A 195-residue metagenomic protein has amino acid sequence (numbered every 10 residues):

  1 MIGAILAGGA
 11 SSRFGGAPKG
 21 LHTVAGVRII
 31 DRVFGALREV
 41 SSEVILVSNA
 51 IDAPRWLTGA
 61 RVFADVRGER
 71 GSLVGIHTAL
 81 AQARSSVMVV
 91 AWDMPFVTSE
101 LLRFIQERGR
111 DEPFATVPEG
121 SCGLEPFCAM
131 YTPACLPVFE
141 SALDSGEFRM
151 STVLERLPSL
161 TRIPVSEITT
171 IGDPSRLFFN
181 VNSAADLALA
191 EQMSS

Functional and structural regions predicted by a protein language model:
M1-E147, P158-L177: Nucleotide and nucleotide-moiety/phosphate-recognizing core
L154: ATP-hydrolysis module of ASCE/P-loop NTPase motor domains, specifically the Walker B Asp-Glu catalytic pair
I168-S195: Glycine-rich phosphate/pyrophosphate-binding loop and the adjoining helix
